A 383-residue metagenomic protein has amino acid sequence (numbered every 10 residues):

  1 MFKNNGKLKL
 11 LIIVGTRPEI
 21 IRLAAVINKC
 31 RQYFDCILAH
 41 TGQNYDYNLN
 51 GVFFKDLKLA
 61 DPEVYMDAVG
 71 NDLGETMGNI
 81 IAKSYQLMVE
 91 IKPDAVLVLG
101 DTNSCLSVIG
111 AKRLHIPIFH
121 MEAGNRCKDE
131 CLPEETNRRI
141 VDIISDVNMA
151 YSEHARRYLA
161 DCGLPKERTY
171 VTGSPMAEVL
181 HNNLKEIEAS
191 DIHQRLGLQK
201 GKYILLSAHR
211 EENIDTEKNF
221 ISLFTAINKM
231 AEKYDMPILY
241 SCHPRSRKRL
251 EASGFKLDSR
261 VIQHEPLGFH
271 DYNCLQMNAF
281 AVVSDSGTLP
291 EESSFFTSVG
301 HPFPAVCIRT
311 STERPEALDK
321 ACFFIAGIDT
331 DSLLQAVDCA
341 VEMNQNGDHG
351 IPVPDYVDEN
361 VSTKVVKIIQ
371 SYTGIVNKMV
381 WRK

Functional and structural regions predicted by a protein language model:
M1-M236, S246-K383: Nucleotide-activated sugar donor-binding and catalytic core shared by glycosyltransferases and related lipid-linked
